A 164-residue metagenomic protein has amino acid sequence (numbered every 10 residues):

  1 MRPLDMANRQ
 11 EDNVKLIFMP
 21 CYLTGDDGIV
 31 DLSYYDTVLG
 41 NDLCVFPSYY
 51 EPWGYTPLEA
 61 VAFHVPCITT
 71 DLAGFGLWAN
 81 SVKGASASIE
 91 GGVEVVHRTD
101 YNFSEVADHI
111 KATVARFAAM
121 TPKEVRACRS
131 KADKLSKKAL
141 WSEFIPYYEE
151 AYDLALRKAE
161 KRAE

Functional and structural regions predicted by a protein language model:
M1-D36, V93-V95, E164: Nucleotide-activated donor-binding/catalytic signature segment of Leloir-type glycosyltransferases, i.e., the conserved
P3-N8, A79, V114, L156: Hydrophobic, Leu/Ile/Phe/Ala-enriched alpha-helical segments that form helix-helix packing faces
V30-S33, N102, T121, L140: Helix N-cap and loop-to-helix transition residues
L32, A107-A112, S142-P146: A structural signal for well-ordered alpha-helical segments within the folded catalytic domains of diverse enzymes
L39: Structured loop/turn residues at beta-strand edges in well-structured enzyme cores
L43, P47-S130, K134-S136: Catalytic binding pocket for nucleotide-activated donors in carbohydrate/polymer assembly enzymes
W141-E164: C-terminal alpha-helical cap of glycosyltransferases
